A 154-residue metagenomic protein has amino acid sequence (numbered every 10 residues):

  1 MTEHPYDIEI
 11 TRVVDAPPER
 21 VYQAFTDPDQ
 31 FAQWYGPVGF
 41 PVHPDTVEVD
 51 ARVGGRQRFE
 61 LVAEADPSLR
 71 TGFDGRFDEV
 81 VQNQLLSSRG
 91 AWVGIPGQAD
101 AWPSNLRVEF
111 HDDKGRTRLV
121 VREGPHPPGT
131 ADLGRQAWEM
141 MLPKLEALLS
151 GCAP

Functional and structural regions predicted by a protein language model:
M1-V42: Hydrophobic ligand-binding cavity/cleft-lining segments
T2-H4, V49-A51, P67-T71, Q98-W102 (+2 more regions): A generic structural micro-feature
P5-T11, P18-R20, R56, G72 (+3 more regions): Intrinsic-disorder/low-complexity, polar/charged segments enriched in Ser/Thr/Lys/Arg/Asp/Glu/Gln
I10-R12, T46-V47, F73-E79, S104-H111: Hydrophobic/aromatic beta-strand elements that line small-molecule binding cavities or substrate pockets in beta-rich
V21, F31, Q57, F77 (+4 more regions): Hydrophobic pocket/interface hotspot
P44-A91: Glycine-rich portal/gate segments that line the openings of hydrophobic small-molecule binding cavities
E79, S87-M140: Beta-strand/loop substructures that line and gate deep hydrophobic ligand-binding cavities in soluble
L148-P154: Short, highly charged C-terminal tails/helix-capping segments
